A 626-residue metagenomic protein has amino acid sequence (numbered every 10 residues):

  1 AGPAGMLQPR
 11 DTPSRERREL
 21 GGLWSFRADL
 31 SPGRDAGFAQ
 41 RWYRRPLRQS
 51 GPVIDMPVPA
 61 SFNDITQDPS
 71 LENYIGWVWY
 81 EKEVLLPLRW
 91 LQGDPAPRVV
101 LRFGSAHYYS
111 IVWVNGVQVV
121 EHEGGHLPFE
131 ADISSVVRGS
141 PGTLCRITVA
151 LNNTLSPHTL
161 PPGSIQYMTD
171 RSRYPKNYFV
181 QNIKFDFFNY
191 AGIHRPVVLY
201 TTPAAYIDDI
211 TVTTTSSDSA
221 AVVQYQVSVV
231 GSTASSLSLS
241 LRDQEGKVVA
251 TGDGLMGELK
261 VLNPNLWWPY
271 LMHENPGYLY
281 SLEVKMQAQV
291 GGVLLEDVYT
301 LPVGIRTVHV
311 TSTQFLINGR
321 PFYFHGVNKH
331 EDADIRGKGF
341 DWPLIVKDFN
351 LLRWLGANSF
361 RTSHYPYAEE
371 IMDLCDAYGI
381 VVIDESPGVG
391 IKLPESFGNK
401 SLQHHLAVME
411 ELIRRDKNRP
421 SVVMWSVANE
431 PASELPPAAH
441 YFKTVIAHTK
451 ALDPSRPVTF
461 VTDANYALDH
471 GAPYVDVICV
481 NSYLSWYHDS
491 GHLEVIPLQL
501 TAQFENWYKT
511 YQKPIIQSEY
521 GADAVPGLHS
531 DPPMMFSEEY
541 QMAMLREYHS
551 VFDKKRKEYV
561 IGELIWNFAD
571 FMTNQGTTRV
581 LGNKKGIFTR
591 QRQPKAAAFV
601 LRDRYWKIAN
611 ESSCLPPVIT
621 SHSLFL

Functional and structural regions predicted by a protein language model:
A1-P366, M372-L374, Y378-V382, V408 (+7 more regions): Secreted/periplasmic carbohydrate-active enzymes, especially glycoside hydrolases
G292, P343, F349-L351, S359-K607 (+1 more regions): Substrate-binding/catalytic cleft of secreted carbohydrate-active enzymes, primarily glycoside hydrolases
